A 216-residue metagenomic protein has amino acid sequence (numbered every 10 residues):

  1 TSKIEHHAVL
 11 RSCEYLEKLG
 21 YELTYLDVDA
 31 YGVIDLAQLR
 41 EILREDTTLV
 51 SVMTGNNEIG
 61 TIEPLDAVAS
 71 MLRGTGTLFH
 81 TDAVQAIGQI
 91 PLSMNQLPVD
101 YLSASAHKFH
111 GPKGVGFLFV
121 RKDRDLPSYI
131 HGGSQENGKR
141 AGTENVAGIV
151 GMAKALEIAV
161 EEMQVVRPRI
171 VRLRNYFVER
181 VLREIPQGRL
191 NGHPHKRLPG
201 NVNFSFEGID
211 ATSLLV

Functional and structural regions predicted by a protein language model:
T1-V216: Pyridoxal 5′-phosphate
